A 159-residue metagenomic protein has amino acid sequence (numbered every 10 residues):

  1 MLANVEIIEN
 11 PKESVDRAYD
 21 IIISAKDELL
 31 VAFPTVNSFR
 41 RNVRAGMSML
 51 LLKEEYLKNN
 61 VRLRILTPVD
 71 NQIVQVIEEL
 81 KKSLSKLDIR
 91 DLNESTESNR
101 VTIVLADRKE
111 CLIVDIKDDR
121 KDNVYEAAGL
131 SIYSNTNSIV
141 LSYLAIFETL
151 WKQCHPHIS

Functional and structural regions predicted by a protein language model:
M1-Y19: N-terminal localization/anchoring segments of enzymes in phospholipid and broader phosphate metabolism
E9, T67, D91-E94: Short loop/edge segments at beta-strand edges and connector loops that shape dinucleotide/nucleotide cofactor-binding
A18-S83: Primarily the HKD phosphodiesterase
I89-I139, F147: HKD (HxKxxxxD) catalytic microenvironment of the phospholipase D
S142-S159: Cysteine/selenocysteine-centered motifs that mediate thiol-based redox chemistry or coordinate metal-sulfur cofactors
